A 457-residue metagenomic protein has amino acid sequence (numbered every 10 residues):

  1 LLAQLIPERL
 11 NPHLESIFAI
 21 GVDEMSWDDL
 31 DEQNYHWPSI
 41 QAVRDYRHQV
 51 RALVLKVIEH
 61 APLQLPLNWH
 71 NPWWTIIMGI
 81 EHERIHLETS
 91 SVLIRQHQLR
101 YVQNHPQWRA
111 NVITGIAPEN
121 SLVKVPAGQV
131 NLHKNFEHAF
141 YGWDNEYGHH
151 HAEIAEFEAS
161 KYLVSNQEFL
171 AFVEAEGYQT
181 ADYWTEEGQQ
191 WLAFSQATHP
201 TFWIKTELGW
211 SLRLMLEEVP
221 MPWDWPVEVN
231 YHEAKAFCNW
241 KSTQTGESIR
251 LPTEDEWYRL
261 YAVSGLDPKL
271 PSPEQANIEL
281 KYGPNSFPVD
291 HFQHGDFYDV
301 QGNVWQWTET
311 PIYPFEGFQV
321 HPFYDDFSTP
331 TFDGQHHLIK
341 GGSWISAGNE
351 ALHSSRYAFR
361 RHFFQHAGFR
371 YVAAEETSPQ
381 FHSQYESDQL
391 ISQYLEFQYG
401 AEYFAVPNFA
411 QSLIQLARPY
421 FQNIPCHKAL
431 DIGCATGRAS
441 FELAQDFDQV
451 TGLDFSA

Functional and structural regions predicted by a protein language model:
A3-S16, I20-L53, V57-L63, H70-Q98 (+9 more regions): Disulfide-stabilized, aromatic/cysteine-rich ligand-recognition loop
G79, E83-I85, L93-I113, P118-G142 (+4 more regions): Functional-site microenvironments in short loops/helix caps that host divalent-cation chemistry
E168, G452-L453: Classical protein tyrosine phosphatase
E376-A401: N-terminal, positively charged/glycine-rich alpha-helical extensions of SAM-dependent methyltransferases
F404-C426: Conserved alpha-helix/loop element of class I SAM-dependent methyltransferases that forms part of the SAM/SAH-binding
P425-A435, T451: Conserved class I S-adenosyl-L-methionine
R438-D446: Conserved SAM-binding loop of SAM-dependent methyltransferases across substrates and taxa, primarily the Class I
S456: Conserved SAM/SAH-binding beta-strand->alpha-helix loop
